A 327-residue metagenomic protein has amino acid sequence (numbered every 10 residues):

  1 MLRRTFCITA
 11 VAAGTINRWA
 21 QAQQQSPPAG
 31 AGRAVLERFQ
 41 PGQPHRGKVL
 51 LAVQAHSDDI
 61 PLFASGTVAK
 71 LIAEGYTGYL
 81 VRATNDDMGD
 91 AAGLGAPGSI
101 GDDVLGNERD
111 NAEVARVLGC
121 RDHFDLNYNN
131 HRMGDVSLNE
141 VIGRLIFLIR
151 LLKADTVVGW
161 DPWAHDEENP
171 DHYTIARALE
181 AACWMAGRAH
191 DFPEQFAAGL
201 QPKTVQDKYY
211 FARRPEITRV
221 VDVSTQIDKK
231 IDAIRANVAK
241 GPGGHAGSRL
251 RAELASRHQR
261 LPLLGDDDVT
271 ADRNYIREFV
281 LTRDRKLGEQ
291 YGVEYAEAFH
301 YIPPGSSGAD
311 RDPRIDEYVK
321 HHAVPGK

Functional and structural regions predicted by a protein language model:
M1-A13: N-terminal secretory signal peptides and thylakoid transit peptides that target proteins across membranes
R18-Q21: Sec/Tat signal peptide C-region and signal peptidase I cleavage site
Q23-L152, Y318-K320: Active-site rim/loop-helix segments in enzyme catalytic domains that contact anionic ligands
P27-E37, Q43-R46, R188-D207, A212-K327: C-terminal accessory domains and tails appended to enzymatic cores
A52, R82, D125-N127, G159 (+3 more regions): Structural signal for conserved beta-strand scaffold positions within catalytic alpha/beta enzyme cores
H56, N169-H172, N237: Histidine-centered active-site/metal-ligand motif
Y79, D122-K208: Internal alpha/beta domain cores that form substrate/cofactor-binding pockets in large enzymes and binding proteins
R109-E113, Y173-R177, A181, D228 (+1 more regions): Residues on a specific face of well-ordered alpha-helices
